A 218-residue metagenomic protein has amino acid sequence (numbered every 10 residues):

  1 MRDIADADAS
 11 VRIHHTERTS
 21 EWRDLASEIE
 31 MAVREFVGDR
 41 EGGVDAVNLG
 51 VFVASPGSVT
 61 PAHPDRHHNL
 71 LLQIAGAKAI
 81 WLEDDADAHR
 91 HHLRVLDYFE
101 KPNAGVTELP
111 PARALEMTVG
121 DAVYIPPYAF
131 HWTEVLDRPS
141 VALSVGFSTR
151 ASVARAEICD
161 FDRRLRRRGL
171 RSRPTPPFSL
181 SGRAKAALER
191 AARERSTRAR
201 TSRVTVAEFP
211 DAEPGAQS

Functional and structural regions predicted by a protein language model:
M1-V47: Signature of the catalytic double-stranded beta-helix
G50-P64, L82-D87: Conserved short histidine dyad/triad with adjacent acidic residue
F52, L70-L72: Short beta-strand scaffold segments in enzyme catalytic cores
V59-N69, P110-P111: A short beta-loop-beta micro-motif enriched in histidine and acidic residues
H63-R66, Q73, V135-R138: Short glycine/proline-enriched turns and hinge-like loops at secondary-structure junctions
L70, L93, D137-A154: A short hydrophobic beta-strand segment most commonly corresponding to one strand of the jelly-roll/cupin
Q73-F130: Double-stranded beta-helix
L115, R155-S218: Conserved double-stranded beta-helix
